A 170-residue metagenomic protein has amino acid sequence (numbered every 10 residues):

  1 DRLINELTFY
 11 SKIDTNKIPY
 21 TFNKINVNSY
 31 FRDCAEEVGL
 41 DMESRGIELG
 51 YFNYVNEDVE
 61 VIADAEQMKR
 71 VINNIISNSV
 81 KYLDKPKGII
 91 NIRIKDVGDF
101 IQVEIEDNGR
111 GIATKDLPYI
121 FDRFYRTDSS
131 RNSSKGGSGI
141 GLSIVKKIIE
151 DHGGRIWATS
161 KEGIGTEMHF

Functional and structural regions predicted by a protein language model:
T15-Y20, E60-A63: Conserved micro-motifs of the catalytic ATP-binding
T21-G39: A conserved beta-strand-to-alpha-helix junction within the catalytic ATP-binding
D41-F52: Short conserved segments within the C-terminal catalytic ATPase subdomain
S79-V80: Short helix-loop "hinge" at the ATP-lid/N-box region of the Bergerat-fold HATPase_c
D107: Acidic ATP/Mg2+-coordinating residue in the GHKL
I112-R126: Short conserved segment of the HATPase_c
G153-G154: Conserved glycine-rich
